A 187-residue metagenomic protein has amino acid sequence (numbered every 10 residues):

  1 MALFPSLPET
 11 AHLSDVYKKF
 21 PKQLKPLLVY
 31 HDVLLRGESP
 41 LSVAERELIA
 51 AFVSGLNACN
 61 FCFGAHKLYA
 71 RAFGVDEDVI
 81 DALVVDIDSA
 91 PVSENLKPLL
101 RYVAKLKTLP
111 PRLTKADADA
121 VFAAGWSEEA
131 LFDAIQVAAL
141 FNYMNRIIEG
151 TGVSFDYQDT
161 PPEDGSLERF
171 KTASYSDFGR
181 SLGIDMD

Functional and structural regions predicted by a protein language model:
M1-D187: Hydrophobic alpha-helical segments
